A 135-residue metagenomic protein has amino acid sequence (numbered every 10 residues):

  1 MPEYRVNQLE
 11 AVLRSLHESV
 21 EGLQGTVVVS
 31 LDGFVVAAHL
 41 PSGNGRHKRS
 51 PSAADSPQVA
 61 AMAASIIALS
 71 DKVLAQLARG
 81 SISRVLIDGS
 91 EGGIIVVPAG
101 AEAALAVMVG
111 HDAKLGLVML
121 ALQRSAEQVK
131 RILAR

Functional and structural regions predicted by a protein language model:
M1-R135: Non-catalytic interaction/Regulatory regions outside core domains
